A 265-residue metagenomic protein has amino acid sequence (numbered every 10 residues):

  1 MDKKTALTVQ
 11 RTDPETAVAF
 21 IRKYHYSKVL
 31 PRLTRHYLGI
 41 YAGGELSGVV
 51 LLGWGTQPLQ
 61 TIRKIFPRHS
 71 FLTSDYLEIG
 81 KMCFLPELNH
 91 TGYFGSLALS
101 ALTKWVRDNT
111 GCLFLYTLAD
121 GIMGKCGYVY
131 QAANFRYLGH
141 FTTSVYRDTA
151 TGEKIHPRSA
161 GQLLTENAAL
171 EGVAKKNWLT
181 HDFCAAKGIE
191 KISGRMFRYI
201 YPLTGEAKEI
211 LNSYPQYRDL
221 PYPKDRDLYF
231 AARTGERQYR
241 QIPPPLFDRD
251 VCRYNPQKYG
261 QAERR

Functional and structural regions predicted by a protein language model:
M1-R35: Short amphipathic alpha-helix that is part of the acyltransferase structural core
R11, W54-G188: Acyl-donor binding region in acyl/amide transferases
I21, T34-W54: Conserved beta-hairpin
R35, G194-Y199: Short hydrophobic/aromatic beta-strand or adjacent loop that forms the aromatic wall/cage of a ligand/substrate-binding
E171-A174, F197-Y201, Y217-R218, Y222-R226: Winged-helix/helix-turn-helix nucleic-acid-interaction surface
I189, S193-M196, I210: C-terminal accessory module of base-excision DNA glycosylases/AP lyases that mediates lesion recognition and DNA
Y201-A207: Ser/Thr/Pro-rich, low-complexity mucin-like regions that serve as glycosylated stalks/linkers or repetitive adhesive
N212-R265: Short, cationic low-complexity segments
